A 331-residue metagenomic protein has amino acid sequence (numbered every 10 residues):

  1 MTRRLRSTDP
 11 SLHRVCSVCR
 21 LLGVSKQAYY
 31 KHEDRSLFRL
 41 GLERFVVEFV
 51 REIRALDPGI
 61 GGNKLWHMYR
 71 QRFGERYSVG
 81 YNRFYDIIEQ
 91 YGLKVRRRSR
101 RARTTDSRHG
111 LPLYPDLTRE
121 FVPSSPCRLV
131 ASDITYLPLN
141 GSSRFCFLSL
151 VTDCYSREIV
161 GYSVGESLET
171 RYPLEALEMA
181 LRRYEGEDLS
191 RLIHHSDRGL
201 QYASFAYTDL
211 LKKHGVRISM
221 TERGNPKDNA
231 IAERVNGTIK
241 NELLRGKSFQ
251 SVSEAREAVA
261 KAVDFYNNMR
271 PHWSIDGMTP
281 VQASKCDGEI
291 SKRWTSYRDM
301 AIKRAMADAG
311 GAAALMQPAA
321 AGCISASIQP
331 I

Functional and structural regions predicted by a protein language model:
M1-L12, V47, R51-L56: Short, amphipathic alpha-helical "recognition" segments used to contact nucleic acids or chromatin
V18-C19, Y29, V50, L65 (+15 more regions): Mobile genetic element proteins and their domesticated derivatives, centered on retroelements and DNA transposons
C19, K26-P126, N225, V281-R293: Basic, flexible linker segments flanking DNA-binding modules in nucleic acid-interacting mobile-element proteins
G59, F73-R76, V122-S124, L139-G141 (+3 more regions): Conserved, non-catalytic sequence blocks in retroelement Pol enzymes and Pol-derived host proteins
Y81-L150, E175, M179, R183-Y184 (+2 more regions): Mobile-element integrase/transposase regions, centering on the N-terminal DNA-binding/Zn-coordinating module
T104-S107, S196-R198, S204-D209, I218-K240 (+2 more regions): RNase H-like two-metal-ion nuclease catalytic core shared by retroviral integrases and related mobile-element nucleases
D153-C154, V164-R171: A short acidic/small-residue loop/turn micro-motif
K212-V216, T238-I331: C-terminal domain-tail junction helix/linker
